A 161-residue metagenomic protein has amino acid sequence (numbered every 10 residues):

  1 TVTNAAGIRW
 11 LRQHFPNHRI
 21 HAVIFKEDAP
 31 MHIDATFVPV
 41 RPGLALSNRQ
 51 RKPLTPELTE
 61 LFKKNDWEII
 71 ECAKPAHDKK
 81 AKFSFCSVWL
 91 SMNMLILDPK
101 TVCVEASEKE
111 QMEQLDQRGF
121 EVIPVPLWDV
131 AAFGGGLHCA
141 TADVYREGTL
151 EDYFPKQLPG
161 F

Functional and structural regions predicted by a protein language model:
T1-F161: Histidine/cysteine-enriched polar flanking segments
